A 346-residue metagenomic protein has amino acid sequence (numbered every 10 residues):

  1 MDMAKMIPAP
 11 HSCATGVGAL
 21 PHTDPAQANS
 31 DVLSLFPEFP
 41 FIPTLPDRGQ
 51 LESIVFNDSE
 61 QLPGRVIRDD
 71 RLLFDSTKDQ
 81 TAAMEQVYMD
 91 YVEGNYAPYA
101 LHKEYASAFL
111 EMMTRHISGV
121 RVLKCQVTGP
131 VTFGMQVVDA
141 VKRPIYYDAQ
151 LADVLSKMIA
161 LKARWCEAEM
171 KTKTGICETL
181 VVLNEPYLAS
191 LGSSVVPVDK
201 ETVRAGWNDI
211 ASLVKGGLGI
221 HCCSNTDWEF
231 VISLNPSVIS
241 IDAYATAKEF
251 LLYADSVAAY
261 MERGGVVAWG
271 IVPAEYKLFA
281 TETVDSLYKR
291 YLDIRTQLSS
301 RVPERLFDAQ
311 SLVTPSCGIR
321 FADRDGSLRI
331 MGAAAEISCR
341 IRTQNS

Functional and structural regions predicted by a protein language model:
M1-Y147, G265, Q297-R301, A309 (+1 more regions): Alpha/beta catalytic barrel-like cores
L35, R115, E169, D209-L213 (+5 more regions): Alpha-helical structural signal in soluble globular domains
S59-V87, K200-N225, I239, E249-A258 (+3 more regions): Non-catalytic scaffold segments within catalytic domains of secreted glycoside hydrolases
Y96-M112, A149-W165, S286-I294: Glycine-rich anion/phosphate-binding loops
I117, M170-G175, S212-K215, R301-L306 (+1 more regions): Short helix-capping segments at alpha-helix termini
V122-C125, P144, A149-A254, P273 (+1 more regions): Active-site loop segments of alpha/beta catalytic cores
T128, N184-P186, T314-C317: Glycine-rich beta-strand-to-loop/alpha-helix junction loops that act as flexible
S237-S346: Catalytic-face loop-and-helix region of soluble metabolic enzyme cores
